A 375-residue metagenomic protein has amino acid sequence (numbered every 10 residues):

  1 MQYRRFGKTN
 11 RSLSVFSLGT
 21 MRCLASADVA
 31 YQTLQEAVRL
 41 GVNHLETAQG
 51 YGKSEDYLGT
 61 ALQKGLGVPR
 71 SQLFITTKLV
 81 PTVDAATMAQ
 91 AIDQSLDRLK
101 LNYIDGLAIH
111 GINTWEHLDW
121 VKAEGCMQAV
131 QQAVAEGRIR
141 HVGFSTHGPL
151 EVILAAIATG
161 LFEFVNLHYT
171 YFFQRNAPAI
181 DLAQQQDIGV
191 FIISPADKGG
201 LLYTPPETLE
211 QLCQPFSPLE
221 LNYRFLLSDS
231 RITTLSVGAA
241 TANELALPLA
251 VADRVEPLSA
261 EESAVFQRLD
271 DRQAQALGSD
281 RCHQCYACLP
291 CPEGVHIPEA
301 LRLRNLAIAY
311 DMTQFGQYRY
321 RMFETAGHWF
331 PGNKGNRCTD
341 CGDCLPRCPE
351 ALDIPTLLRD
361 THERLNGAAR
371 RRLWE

Functional and structural regions predicted by a protein language model:
M1-L73: N-terminal binding-site loop/beta-alpha segment at the start of enzyme catalytic domains that lines or forms
Y3, L34, E55, G59-L62 (+7 more regions): Generic structural signal for well-ordered alpha-helices, preferentially at hydrophobic/aromatic core positions
F6, L18, L45, L58 (+11 more regions): Conserved, mostly hydrophobic/aromatic
D28, R39, V83-I192, A196-D197 (+4 more regions): Glycine/proline-rich, positively charged, aromatic-decorated active-site loop/lid region on the catalytic face
V38-N43, L62, P178-E375: Structured C-terminal cap/extension of enzyme domains
N43-Q49, T76-T77, R140-F144, F164-L167 (+1 more regions): Short catalytic-loop micro-motif centered on adjacent basic/acidic residues
Y51-K53, V68, Q72-A89, H110-N113: Structural motif corresponding to the early beta-alpha repeats
E55-T77, M127-G137, F191-I192: Alpha-helix-loop-beta-strand connector modules within alpha/beta enzyme cores
